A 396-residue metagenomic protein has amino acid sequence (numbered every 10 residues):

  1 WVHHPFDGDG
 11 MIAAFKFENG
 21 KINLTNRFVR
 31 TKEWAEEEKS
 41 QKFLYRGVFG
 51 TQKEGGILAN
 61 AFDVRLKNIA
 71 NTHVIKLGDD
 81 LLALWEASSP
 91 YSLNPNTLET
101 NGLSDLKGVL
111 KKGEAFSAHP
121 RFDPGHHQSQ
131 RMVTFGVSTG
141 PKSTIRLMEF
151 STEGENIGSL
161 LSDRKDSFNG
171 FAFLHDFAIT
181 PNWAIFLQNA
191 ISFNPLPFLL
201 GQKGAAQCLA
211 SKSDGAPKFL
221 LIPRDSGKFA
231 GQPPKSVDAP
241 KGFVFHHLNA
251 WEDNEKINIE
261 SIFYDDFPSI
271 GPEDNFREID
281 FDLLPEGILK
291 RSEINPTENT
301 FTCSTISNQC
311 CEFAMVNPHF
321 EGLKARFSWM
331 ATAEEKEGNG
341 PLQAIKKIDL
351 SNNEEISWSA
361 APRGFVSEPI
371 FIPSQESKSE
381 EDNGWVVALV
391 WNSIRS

Functional and structural regions predicted by a protein language model:
W1-S396: Beta-propeller domains
